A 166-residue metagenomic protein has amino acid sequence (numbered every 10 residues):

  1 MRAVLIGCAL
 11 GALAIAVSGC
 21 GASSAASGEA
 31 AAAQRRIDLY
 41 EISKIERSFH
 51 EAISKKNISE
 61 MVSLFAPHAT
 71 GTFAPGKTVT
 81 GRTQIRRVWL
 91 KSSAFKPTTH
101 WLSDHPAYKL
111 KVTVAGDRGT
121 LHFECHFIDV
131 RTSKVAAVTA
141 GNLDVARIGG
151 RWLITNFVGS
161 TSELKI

Functional and structural regions predicted by a protein language model:
M1-V4: Positively charged n-region of N-terminal signal peptides that target proteins for export
G7-S18: Bacterial N-terminal signal peptides
C20-L64, I166: Short, low-complexity N-terminal intrinsically disordered segments enriched in polar/charged residues
S23-A26, V138-I166: Short beta-strand edge/turn micro-motifs at domain boundaries
F49, M61-V62, A69, G81 (+3 more regions): Hydrophobic pocket/interface hotspot
H68-T70, H122-I128, S160-T161: Generic short beta-strand segments
T70-T80, F95-T98: A short gly/proline-enriched turn/hairpin at secondary-structure junctions
Q84-S133: Surface-exposed, charged secondary-structure patches
